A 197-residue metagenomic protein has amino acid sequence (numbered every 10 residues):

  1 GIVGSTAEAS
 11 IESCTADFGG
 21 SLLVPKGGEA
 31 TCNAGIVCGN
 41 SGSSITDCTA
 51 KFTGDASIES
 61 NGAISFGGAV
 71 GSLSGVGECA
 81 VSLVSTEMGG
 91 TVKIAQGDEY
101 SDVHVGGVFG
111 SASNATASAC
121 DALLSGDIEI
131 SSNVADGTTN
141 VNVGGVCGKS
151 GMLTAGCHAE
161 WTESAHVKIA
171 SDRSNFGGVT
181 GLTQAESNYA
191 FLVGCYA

Functional and structural regions predicted by a protein language model:
G1-A197: Surface-exposed loop/turn motifs in large extracellular/passenger domains
